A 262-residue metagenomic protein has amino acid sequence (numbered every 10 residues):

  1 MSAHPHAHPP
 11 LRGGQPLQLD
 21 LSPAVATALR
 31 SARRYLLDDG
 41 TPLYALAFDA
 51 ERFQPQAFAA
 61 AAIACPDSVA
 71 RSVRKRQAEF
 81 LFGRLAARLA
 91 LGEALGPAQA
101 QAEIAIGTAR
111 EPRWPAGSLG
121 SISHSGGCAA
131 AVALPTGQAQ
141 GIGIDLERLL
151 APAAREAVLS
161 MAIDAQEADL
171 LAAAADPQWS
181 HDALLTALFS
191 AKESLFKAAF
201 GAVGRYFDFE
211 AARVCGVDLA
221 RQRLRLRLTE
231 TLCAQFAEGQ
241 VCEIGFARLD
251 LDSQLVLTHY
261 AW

Functional and structural regions predicted by a protein language model:
S2-W262: Core catalytic alpha/beta fold that binds nucleotide/phospho-ligands
